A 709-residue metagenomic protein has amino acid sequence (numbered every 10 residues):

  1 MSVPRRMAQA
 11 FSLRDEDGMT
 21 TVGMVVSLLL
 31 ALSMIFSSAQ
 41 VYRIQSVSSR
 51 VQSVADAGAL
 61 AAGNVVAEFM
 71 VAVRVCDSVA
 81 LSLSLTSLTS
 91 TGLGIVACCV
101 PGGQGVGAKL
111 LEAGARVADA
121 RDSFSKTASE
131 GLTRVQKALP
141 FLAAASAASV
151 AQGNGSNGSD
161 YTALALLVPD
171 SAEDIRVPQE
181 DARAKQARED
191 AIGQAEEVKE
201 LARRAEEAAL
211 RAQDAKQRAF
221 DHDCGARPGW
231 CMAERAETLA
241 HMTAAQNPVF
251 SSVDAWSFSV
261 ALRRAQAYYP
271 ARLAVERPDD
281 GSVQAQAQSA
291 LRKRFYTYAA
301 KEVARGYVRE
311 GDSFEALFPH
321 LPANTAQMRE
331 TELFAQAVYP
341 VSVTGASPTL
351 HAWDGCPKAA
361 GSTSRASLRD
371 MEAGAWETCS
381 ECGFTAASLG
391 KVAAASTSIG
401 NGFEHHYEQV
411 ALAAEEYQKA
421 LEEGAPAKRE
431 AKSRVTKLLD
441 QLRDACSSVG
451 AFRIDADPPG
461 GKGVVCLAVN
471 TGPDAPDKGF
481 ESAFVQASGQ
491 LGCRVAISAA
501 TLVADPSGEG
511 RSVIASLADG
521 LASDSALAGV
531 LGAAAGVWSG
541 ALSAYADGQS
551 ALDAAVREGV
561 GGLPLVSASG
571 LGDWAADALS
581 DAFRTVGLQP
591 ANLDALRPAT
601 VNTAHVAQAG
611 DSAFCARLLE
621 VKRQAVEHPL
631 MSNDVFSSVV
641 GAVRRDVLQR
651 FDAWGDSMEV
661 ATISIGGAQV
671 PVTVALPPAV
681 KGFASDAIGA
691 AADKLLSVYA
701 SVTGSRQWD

Functional and structural regions predicted by a protein language model:
M1-F11, G58, S347-H351, G355-C356 (+2 more regions): Generic low-polarity alpha-helical segments
S2-G92: Alpha-helical assembly-interface signal, strongest on the long, hydrophobic N-terminal helix that forms
S78-A346, T385-D709: Long, compositionally biased low-complexity segments
F334-G390: Mature, structured domains enriched in cysteine- and short glycine motifs
